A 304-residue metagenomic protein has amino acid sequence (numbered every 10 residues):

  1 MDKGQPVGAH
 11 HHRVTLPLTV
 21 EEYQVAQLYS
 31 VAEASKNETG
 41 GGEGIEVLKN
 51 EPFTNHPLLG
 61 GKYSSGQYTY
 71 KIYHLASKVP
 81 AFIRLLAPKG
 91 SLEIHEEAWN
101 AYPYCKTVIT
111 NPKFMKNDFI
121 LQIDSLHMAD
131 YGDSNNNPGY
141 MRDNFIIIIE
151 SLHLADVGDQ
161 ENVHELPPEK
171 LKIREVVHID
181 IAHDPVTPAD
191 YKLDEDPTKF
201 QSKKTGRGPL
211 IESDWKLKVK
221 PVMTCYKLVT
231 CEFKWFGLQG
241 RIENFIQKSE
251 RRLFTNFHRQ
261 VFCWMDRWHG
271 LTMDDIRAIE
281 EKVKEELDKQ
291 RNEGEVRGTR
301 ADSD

Functional and structural regions predicted by a protein language model:
D2-D304: Eukaryotic helix-grip
